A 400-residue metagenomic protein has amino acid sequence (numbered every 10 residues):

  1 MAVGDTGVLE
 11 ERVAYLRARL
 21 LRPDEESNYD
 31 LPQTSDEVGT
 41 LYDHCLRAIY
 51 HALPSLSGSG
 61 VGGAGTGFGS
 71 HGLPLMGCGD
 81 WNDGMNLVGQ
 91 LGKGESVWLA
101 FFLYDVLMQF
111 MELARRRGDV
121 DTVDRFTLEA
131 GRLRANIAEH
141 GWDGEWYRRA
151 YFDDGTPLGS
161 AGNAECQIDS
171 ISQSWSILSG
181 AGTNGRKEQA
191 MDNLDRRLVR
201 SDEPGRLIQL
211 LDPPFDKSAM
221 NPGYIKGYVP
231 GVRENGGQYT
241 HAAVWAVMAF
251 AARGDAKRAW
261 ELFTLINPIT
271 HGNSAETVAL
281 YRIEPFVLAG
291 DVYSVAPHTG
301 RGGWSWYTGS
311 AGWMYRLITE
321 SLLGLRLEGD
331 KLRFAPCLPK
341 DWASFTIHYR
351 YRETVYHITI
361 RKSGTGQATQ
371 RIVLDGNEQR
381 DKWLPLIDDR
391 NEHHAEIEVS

Functional and structural regions predicted by a protein language model:
M1-G69, S96-A100, Y104, G237-A259 (+5 more regions): Aromatic-rich carbohydrate-recognition surfaces in CAZymes
E11, G185-E188, I358-T359, K382: Short helix/loop capping segments that flank catalytic or ligand/cofactor-binding pockets
Y15-D36, G67-G94, G144-D169, Q209-G237 (+1 more regions): Carbohydrate-binding/catalytic loop surfaces
S35-V38, G89, K93-S96, A100 (+6 more regions): Hydrophobic alpha-helical scaffolding
D43-G72, R200-I225: Internal glycine-rich alpha/beta core junctions
F102-I225, T264, P268-P297: Catalytic cores of carbohydrate-active enzymes
S174, V244, Q370: Residue-level detector of short, conserved catalytic/binding motifs and their immediate flanks
R196-S201, D216, Y228-R233, M248-S400: Non-catalytic C-terminal accessory modules of carbohydrate-active enzymes
